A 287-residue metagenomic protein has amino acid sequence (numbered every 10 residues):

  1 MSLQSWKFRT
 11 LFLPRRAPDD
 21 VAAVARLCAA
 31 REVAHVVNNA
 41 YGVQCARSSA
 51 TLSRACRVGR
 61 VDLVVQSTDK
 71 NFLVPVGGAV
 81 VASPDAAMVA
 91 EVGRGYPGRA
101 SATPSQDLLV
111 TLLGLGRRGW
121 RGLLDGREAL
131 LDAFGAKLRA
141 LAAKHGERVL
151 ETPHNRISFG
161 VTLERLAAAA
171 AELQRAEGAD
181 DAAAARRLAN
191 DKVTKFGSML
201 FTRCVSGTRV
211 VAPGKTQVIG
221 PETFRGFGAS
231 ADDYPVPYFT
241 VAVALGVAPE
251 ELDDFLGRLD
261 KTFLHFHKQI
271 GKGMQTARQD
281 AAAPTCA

Functional and structural regions predicted by a protein language model:
M1-R139, T285-A287: Conserved PLP-enzyme active-site core in the AAT-like
E91, D132-A287: Conserved C-terminal alpha-helix-loop-beta "cap" of PLP-dependent enzymes that closes/shapes the active-site mouth
